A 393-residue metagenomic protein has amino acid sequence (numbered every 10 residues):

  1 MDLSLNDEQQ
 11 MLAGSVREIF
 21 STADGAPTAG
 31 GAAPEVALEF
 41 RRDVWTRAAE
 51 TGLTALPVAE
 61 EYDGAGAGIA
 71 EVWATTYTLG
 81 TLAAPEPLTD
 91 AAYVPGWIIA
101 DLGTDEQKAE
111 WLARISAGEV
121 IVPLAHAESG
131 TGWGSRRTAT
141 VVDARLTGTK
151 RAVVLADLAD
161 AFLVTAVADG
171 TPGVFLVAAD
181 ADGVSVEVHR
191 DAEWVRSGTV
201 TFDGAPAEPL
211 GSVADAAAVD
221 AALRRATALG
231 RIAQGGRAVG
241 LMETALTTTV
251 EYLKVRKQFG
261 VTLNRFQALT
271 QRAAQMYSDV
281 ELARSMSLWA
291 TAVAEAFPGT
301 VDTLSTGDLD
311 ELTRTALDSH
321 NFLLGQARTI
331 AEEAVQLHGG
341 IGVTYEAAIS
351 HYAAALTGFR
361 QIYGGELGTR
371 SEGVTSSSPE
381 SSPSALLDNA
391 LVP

Functional and structural regions predicted by a protein language model:
M1-G80, R114, G118, A228-P393: Alpha-helical interface subdomain recognition
A67, W133-R136, L155-A159: Short glycine/proline-enriched turns and hinge-like loops at secondary-structure junctions
E86-D105: N-terminal glycine-rich flavin-associated loop
A100-G103, V142, V164-V167, L176-A179 (+1 more regions): Short beta-strand-to-turn element immediately C-terminal to the catalytic PLP-Schiff-base lysine in fold type I
A117-S129: A short, Trp-centered hydrophobic/proline-enriched beta-strand micro-motif
A125, T149-S185: A short core secondary-structure module
G134-T147: Cytochrome P450 C-terminal beta-domain/meander region
A152-L155, A178-D215: Flexible, small-/acidic-enriched active-site or ligand-binding loops
